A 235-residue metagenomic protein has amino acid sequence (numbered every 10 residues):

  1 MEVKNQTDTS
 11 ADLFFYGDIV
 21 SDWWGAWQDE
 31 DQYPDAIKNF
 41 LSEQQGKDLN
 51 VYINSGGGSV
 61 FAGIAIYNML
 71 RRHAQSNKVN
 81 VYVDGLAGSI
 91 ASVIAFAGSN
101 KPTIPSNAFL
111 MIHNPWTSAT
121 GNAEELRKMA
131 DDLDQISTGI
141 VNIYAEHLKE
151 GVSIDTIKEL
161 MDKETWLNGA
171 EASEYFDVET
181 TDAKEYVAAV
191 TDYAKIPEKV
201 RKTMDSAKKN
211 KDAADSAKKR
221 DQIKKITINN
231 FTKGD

Functional and structural regions predicted by a protein language model:
M1-I90, G98-D235: N-terminal organellar transit peptides
